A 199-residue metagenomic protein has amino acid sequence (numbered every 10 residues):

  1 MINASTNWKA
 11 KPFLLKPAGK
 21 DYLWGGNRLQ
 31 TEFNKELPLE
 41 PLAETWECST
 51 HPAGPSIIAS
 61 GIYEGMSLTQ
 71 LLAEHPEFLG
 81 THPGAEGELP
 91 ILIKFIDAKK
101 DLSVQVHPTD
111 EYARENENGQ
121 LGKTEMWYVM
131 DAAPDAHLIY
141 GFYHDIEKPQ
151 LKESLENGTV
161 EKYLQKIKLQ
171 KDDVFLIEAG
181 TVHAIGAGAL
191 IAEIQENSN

Functional and structural regions predicted by a protein language model:
M1-I146, N199: Transition-metal
M1-N7, E161-K168, A189-N199: Fe(II)/2-oxoglutarate
V104, L169-A187, E196: Conserved metal-binding segment of the jelly-roll/cupin
T124, G186-A189: Short edge beta-strand segments in beta-sheet-rich domains
M126-Y128, L151, L176, A184 (+1 more regions): Broad hydrophobic/π-residue packing in well-ordered secondary structure
I146-L176: Active-site glycine-rich loop that binds ribose-phosphate moieties when present
